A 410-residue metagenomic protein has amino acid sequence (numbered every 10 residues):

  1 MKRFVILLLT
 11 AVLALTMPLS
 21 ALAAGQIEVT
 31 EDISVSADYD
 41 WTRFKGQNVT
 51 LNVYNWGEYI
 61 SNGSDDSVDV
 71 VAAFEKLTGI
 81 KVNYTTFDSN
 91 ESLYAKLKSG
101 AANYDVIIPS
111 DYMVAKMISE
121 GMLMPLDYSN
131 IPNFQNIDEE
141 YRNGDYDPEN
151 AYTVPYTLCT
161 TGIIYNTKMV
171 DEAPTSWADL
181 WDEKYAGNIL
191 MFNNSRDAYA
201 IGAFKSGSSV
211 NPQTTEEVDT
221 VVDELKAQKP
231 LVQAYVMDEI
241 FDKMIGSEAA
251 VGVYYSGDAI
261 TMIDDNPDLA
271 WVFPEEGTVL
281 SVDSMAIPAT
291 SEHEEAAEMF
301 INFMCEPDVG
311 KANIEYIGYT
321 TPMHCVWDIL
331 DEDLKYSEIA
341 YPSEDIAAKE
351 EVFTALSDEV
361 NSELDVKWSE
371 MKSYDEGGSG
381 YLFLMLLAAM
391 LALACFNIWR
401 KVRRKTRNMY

Functional and structural regions predicted by a protein language model:
L15-V29, V402: Sec-dependent signal peptide cleavage junction
A23-K116: Early extracytoplasmic/lumenal segment of secretory-pathway proteins
N52-S67, D88, A102-E248: Extracytoplasmic ligand-binding site segments that recognize negatively charged/polar headgroups
M113-K116, I245, V251-D268: A ligand-binding cleft/hinge motif common to bilobed small-molecule-binding domains
I118-P125, D145-N150, M262-F273, D333-E338: Ligand-binding "clamshell"
N136, C159, V218-A227, Q233 (+2 more regions): Periplasmic-binding protein-like
P288-K349, M390-L393: Mature extracytoplasmic/periplasmic domains
E344-Y410: Conserved C-terminal helix/tail region of periplasmic/extracytoplasmic solute-binding proteins
